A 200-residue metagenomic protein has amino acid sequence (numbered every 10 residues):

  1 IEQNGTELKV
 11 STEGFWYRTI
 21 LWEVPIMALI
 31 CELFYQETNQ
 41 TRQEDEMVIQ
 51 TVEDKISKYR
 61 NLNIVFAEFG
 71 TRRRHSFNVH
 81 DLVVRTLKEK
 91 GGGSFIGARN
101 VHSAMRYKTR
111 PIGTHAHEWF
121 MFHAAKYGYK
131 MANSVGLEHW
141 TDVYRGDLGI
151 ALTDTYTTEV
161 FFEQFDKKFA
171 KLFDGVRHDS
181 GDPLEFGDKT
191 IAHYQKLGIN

Functional and structural regions predicted by a protein language model:
I1-L197: Buried, small/hydrophobic-residue-enriched core segments of structured protein domains
N200: C-terminal active-site-proximal or functional interface alpha/beta core segments in diverse enzymes
